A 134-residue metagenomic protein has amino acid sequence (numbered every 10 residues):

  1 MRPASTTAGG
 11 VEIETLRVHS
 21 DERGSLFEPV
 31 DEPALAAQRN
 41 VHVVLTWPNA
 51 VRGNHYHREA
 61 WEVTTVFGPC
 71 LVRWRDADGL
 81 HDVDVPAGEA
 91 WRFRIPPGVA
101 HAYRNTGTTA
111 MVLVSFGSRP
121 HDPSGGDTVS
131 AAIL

Functional and structural regions predicted by a protein language model:
M1-R92, R104-L134: Non-catalytic, conserved peripheral segments adjacent to functional cores
H101: Glycine-centered loop/turn positions within well-structured domains that cap or flank conserved ligand/cofactor-binding
